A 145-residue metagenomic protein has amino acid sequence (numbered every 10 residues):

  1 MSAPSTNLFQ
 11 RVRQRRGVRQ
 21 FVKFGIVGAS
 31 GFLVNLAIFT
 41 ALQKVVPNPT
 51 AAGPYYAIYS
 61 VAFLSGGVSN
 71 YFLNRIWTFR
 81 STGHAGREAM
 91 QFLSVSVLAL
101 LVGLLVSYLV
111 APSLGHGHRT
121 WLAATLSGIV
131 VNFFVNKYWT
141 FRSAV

Functional and structural regions predicted by a protein language model:
M1-G17, A144: Short, Lys/Arg-rich, polar N-terminal cytosolic tail immediately upstream of the first transmembrane signal-anchor
R15, R19, T50-S65, R87 (+1 more regions): Membrane-interface starts of transmembrane alpha-helices
Q20, S81-A99: Juxtamembrane helix-capping/reentrant segments at transmembrane boundaries
Q43-A51, L109-S113: Membrane-interface helix termini and inter-helical loops of multi-pass transporters
N74-S81, K137-Y138: C-terminal ends of transmembrane helices
L105-H118, W139: Membrane-helix boundary connector in multi-pass membrane proteins
G128-V145: Membrane-water interface at the C-terminal end of transmembrane alpha helices
